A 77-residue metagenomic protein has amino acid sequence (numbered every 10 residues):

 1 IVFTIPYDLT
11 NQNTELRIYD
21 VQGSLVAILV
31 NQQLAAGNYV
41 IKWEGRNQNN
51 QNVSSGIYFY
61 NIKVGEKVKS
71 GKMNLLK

Functional and structural regions predicted by a protein language model:
I1, K42, Q51-K77: C-terminal tail/sorting-segment detector
I1-D20, I28, V40-W43, V64: Glycine-centered coil/turn sites that cap beta-strands in beta-rich domains
Q12, A35-G37, S54-I57: A glycine-anchored, Pro-Gly-centered beta-turn/N-cap motif
V26-L34: Solvent-exposed serine/threonine-rich low-complexity stretches and specific carbohydrate-binding patches
Q33-A36, K72: A short, hydrophobic/aromatic-rich structural module that often spans a beta strand with its adjoining loop
